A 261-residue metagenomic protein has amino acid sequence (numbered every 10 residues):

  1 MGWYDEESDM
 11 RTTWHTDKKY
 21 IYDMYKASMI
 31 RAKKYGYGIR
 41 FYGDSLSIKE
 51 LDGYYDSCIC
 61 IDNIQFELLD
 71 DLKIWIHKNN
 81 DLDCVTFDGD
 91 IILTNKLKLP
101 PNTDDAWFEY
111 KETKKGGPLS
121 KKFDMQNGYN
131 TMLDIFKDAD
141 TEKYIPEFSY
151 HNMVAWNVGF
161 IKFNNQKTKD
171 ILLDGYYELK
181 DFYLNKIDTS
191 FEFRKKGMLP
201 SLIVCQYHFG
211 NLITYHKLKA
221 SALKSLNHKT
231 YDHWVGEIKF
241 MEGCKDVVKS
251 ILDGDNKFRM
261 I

Functional and structural regions predicted by a protein language model:
M1-N63, P200-L202, Y215, G236-I261: N-terminal anchoring/stem segment of glycosyltransferases
K19-D23, A27-S28, I61-F87, T94: A conserved donor-nucleotide-binding helix/loop in the catalytic core of Leloir-type glycosyltransferases
G38-I39, C84, A220: Hydrophobic anchor at the start of a short beta-strand that flanks the dinucleotide cofactor-binding loop
Y42-K49, G89-N95, L226-N227: Short, polar loop motifs at secondary-structure junctions
E50-I64, D83-C84, L93, P100-E109: Active-site regions of enzymes building and remodeling cell-envelope glycoconjugates
I76, W107, V158-K162: Conserved hydrophobic/aromatic beta-strand scaffold that supports enzyme active sites
L93-L133: Conserved donor-nucleotide/metal-binding helix-loop-beta segment in metal-dependent transferases, i.e., the alpha-helix
E142-V247: Catalytic core and acceptor-binding pocket of nucleotide-sugar-dependent glycosyltransferases
